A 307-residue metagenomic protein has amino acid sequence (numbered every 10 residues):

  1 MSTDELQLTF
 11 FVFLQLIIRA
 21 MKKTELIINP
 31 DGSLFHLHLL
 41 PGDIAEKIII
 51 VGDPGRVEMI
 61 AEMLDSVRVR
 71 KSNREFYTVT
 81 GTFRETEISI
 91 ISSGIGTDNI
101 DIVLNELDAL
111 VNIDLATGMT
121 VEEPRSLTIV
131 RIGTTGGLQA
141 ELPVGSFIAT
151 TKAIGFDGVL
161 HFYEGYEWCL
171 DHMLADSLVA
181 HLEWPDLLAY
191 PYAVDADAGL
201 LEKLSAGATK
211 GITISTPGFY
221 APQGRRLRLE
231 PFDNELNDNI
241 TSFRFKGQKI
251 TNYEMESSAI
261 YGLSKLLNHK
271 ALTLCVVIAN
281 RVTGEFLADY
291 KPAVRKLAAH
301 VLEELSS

Functional and structural regions predicted by a protein language model:
M1-T3, L8, L14-L16: Short, often N-terminal, low-complexity regions that either remain intrinsically disordered or form a short helix
M21-Y192: Metabolite-binding pocket within alpha/beta catalytic cores that recognizes anionic/polar moieties
I50, P54-V57, S93-I100, L104 (+5 more regions): Generic structural signal for well-ordered, non-membrane alpha-helical segments in soluble metabolic enzymes
G136, A153, I214-A221, A259 (+1 more regions): Glycine-rich beta-alpha junction loops
L174-F245: Active-site rim beta-loop-alpha module in soluble metabolic enzymes
N237-G247, Y253, S257-L263: A short, acidic, amphipathic alpha-helical segment used as a generic capping/interface helix at domain edges
S258-Y290: Zn-dependent metallopeptidase/amidohydrolase metal-coordination segment
N280-S307: His/Asp/Glu-rich mid-to-C-terminal helical/loop segments that flank catalytic regions of hydrolases
